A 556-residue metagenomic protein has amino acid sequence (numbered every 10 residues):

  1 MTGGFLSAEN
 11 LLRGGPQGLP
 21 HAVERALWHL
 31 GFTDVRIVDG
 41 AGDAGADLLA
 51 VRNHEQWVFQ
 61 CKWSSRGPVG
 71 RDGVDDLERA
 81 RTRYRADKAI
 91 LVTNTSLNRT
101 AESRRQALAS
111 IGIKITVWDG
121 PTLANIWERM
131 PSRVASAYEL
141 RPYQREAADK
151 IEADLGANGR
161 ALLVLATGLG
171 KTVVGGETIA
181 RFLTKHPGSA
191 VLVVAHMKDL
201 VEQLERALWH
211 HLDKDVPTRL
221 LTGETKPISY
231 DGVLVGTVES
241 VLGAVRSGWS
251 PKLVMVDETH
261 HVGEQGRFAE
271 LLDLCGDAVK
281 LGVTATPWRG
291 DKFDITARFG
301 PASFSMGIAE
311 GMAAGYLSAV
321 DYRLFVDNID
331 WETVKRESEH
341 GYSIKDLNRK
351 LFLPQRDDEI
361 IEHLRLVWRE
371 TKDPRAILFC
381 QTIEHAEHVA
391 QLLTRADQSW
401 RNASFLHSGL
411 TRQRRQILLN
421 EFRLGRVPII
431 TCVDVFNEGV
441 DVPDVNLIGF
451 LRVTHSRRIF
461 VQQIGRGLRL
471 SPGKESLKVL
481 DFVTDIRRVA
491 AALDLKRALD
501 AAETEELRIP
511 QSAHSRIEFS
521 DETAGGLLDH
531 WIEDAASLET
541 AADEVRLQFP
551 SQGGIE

Functional and structural regions predicted by a protein language model:
A157-A180, F379: Walker A/P-loop
L165, L347, Q355-T371, T382 (+1 more regions): Long, largely alpha-helical accessory region at the distal end of helicase-like NTP-driven motors
D199-L220, A396-D397: Conserved helix-turn-beta segment of the N-terminal RecA-like "Helicase ATP-binding" lobe in SF1/SF2 helicases
P217-S229, E387-H388, W400-D434: Conserved helicase ATPase core of P-loop NTP-dependent helicases/translocases
P251-K252, I429-T454, I459-Q462, L477-F482: A short beta-strand element within the Helicase C-terminal
H261-R323: Post-DEXD/H (motif II) to motif III coupling segment of the RecA-like Helicase ATP-binding lobe
A302-I377: Conserved interdomain linker/interface between the two RecA-like ATPase lobes of SF2 helicase motors
R457-Q462, R466-R497: Conserved segment of the helicase C-terminal RecA-like domain
